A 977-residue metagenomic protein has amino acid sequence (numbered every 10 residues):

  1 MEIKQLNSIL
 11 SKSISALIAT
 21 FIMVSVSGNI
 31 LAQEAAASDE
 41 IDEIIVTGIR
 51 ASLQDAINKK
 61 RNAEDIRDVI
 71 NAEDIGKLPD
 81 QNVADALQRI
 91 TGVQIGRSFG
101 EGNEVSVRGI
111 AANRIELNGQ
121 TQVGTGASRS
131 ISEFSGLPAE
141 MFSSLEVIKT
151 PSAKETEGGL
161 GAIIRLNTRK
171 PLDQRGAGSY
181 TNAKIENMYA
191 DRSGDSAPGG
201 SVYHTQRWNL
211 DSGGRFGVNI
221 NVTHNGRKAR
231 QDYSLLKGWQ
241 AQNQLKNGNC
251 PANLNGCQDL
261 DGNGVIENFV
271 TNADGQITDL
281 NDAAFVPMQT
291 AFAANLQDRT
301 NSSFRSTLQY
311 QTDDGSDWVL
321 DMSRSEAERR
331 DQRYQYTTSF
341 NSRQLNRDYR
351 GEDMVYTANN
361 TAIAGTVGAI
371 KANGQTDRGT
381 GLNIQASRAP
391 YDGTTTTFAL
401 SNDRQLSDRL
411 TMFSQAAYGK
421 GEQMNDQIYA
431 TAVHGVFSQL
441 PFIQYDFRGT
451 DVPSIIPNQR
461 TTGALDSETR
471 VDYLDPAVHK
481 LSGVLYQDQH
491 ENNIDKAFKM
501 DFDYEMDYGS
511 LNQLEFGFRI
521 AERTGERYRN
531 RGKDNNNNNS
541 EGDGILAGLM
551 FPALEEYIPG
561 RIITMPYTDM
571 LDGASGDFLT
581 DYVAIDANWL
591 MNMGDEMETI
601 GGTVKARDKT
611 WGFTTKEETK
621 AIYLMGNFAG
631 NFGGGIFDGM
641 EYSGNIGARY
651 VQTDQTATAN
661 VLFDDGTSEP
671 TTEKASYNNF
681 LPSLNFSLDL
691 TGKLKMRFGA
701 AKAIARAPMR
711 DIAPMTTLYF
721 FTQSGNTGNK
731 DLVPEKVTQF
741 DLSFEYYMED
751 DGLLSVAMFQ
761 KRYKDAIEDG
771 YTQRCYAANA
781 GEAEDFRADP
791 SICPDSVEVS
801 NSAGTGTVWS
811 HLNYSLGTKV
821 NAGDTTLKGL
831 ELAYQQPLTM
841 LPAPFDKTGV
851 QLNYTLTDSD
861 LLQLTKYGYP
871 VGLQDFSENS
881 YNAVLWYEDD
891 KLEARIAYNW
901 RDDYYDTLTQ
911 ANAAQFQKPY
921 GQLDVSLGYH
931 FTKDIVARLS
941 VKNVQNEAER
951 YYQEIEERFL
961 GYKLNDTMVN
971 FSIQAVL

Functional and structural regions predicted by a protein language model:
I45-G76, Q120-T125: N-terminal periplasmic "start-of-domain" segments of outer-membrane beta-barrel proteins
A84-Q122, K149: Extracytoplasmic beta-strand/coil segments of soluble accessory domains associated with Gram-negative outer-membrane
I90, G136-N182, Q231, P842: A beta-strand signature from Gram-negative outer-membrane beta-barrel systems, especially the internal plug domain
Q122-K149, V202: Short acidic/polar hinge/loop motifs at secondary-structure boundaries that mediate gating or recognition
T156, A162, T168, I185-D191 (+16 more regions): Outer-membrane beta-barrel transmembrane strands
G393-T395, T615, I704-Y763, D785-D795 (+4 more regions): Outer-membrane beta-barrel signature, preferentially recognizing the C-terminal barrel domain of Gram-negative
N538, R762-K764, W900-T909, G928-L977: C-terminal beta-signal and adjacent terminal beta-strands/loops of Gram-negative outer-membrane beta-barrel proteins
Q760-R762, T772, N779-L908: Gram-negative outer-membrane beta-barrel transporters
